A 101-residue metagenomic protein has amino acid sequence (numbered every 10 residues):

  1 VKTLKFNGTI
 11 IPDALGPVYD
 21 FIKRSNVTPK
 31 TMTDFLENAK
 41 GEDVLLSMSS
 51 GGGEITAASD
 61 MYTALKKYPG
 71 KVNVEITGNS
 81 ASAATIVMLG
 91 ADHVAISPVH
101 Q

Functional and structural regions predicted by a protein language model:
V1-Q101: Terminal-region recognition feature
